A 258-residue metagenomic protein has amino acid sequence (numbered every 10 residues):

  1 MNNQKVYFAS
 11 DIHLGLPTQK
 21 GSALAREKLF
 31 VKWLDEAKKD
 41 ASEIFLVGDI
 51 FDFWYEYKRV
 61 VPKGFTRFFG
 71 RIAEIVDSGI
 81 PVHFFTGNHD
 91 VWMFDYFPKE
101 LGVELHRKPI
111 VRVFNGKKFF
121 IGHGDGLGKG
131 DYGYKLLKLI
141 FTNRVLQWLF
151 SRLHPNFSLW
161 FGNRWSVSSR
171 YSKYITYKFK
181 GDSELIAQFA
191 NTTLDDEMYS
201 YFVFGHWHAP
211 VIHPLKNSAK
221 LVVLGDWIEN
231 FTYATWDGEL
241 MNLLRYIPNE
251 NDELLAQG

Functional and structural regions predicted by a protein language model:
N2-K5, A9, L14-F114: Core catalytic region of metal-dependent phosphoesterases/phosphodiesterases, especially metallo-beta-lactamase-like
K5, E43, K117, S200 (+1 more regions): Conserved catalytic motifs of the protein kinase core domain
H13, R112, I228, L240 (+1 more regions): Residue-level detector of flexible, active-site-proximal loop/helix-junction positions within diverse enzyme catalytic
G15-P17, D52-Y55, F85-D95, L127-K129 (+2 more regions): Active-site environment of divalent metal-dependent phosphoester hydrolases
E104-R107, F120, D125, D131-L139 (+2 more regions): Conserved beta-sheet core of the metallophosphoesterase superfamily
F114-N115, D237: Structural motif
G124-L185: Active-site-proximal loop/helix segment associated with metal-binding centers of metalloenzymes
P248-G258: C-terminal regulatory/interaction regions
